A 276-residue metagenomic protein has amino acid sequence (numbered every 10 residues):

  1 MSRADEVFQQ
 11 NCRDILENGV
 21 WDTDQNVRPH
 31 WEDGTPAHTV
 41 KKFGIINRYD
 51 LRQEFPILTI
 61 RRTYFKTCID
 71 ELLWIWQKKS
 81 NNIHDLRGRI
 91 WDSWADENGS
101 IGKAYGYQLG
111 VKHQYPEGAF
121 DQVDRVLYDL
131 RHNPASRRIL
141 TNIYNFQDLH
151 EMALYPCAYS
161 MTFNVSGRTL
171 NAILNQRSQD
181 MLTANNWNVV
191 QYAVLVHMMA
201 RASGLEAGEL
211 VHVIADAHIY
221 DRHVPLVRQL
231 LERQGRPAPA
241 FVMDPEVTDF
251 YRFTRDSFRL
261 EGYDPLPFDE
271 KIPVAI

Functional and structural regions predicted by a protein language model:
M1-I276: Terminal, non-catalytic protein-protein interaction segments that mediate quaternary/complex assembly
